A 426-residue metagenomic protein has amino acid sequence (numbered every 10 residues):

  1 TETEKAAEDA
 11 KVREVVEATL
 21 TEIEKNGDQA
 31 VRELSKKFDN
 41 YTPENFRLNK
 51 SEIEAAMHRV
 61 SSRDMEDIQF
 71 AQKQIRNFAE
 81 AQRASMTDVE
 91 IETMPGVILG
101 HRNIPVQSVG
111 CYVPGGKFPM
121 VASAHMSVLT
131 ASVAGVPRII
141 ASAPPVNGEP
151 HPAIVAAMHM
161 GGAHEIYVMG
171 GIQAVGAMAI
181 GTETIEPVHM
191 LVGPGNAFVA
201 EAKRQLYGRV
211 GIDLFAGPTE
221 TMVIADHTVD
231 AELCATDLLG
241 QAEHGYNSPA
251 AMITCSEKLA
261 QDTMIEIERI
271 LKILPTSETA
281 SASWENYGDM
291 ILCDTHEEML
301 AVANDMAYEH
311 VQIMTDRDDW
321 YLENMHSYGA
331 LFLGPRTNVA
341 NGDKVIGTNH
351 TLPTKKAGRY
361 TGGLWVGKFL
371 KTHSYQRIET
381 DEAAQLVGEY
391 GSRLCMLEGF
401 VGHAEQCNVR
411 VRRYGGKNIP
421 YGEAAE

Functional and structural regions predicted by a protein language model:
T1-Q107: N-terminal Rossmann-like NAD(P)+-binding subdomain of aldehyde/semialdehyde dehydrogenases
S85-I91, G211, S248-I253, I273-W284 (+3 more regions): Flexible, glycine/charged-enriched surface loops at secondary-structure junctions
E92-A156: Conserved small-residue-rich beta-alpha loop and adjacent elements that most often cradle the phosphate/pyrophosphate
M94-G96, V146-P150, M169-A177, D318: Short acidic loop-to-helix transition motifs that present clustered carboxylates
M160-P249: Conserved NAD(P)+-binding/catalytic subdomain of aldehyde/semialdehyde dehydrogenases
L214-N286, M290: A conserved active-site cap/scaffold subdomain adjacent to cofactor or substrate pockets
H296, N304-E426: C-terminal core of ALDH-fold dehydrogenases
